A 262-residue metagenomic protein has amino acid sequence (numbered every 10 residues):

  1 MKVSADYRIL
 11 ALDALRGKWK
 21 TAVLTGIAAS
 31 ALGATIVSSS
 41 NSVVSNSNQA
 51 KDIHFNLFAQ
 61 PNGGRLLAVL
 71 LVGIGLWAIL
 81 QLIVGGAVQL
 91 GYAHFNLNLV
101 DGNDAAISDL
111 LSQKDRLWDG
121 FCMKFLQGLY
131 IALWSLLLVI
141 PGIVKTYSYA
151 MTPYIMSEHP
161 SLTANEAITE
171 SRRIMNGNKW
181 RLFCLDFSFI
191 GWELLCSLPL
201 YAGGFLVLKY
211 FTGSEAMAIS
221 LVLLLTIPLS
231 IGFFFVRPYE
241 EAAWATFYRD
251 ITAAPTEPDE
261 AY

Functional and structural regions predicted by a protein language model:
M1-Y262: Hydrophobic alpha-helical membrane segments
